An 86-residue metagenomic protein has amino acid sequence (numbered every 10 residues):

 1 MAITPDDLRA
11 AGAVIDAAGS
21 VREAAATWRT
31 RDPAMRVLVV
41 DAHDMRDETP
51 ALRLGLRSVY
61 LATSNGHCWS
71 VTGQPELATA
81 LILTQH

Functional and structural regions predicted by a protein language model:
M1-V40: Negatively charged, low-complexity tracts enriched in Asp/Glu with abundant Ser/Thr
T4-P5, I15-A18, R46-L61: Conserved N-terminal glycine/acidic-rich loop preference
V39-V40, M45-D47: Translation machinery proteins
G55-H86: Short, compact, well-ordered microdomains
